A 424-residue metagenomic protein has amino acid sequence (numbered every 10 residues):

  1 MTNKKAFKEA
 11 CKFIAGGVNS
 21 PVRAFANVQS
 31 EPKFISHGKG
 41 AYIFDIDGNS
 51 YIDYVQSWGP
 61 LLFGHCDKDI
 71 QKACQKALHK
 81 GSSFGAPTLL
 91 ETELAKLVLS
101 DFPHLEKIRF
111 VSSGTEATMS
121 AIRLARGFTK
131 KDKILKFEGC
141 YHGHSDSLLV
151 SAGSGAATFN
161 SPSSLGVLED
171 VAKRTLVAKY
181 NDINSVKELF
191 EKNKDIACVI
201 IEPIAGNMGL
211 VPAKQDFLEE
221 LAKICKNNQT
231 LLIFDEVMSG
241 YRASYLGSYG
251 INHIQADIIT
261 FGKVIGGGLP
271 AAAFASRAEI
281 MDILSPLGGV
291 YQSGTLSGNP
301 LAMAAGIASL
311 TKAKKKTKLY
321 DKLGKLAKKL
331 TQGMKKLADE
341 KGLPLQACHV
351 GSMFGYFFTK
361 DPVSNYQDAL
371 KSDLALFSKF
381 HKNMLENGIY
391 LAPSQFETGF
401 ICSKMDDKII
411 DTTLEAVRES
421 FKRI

Functional and structural regions predicted by a protein language model:
M1-I424: Conserved N-terminal phosphate-binding loop of PLP-dependent enzymes in the Aspartate aminotransferase
